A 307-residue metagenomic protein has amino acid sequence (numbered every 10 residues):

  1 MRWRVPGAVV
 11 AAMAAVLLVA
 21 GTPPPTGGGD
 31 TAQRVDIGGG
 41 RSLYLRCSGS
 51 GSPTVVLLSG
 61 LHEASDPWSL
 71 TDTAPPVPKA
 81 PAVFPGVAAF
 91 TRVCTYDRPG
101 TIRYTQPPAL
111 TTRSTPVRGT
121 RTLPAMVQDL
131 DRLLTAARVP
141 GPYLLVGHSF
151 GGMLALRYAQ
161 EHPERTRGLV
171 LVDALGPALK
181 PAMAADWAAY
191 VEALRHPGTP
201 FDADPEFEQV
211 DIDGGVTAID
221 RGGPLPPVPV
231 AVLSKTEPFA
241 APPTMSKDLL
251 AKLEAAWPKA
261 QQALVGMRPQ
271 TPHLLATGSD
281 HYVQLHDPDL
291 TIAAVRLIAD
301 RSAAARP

Functional and structural regions predicted by a protein language model:
M1-P23: Secretory targeting and sorting signals
T26-S42: N-terminal cap/lid segment of alpha/beta-hydrolase-fold proteins
I37-R41, R46-Q106: Conserved HGGG/HGGXW glycine-rich cap/lid loop of the alpha/beta-hydrolase fold
P124-P142: Conserved acidic catalytic loop of the alpha/beta-hydrolase fold
A137-A178: Conserved hydrolase catalytic core segment
V170-E208, T244: Flexible "cap/lid" loop of the alpha/beta hydrolase fold
M245-T277: Conserved loop-alpha-helix segment in the C-terminal half of the alpha/beta-hydrolase fold that carries the catalytic
P269-P307: Catalytic active-site module of serine/aspartate enzymes centered on a nucleophile-bearing elbow/loop
